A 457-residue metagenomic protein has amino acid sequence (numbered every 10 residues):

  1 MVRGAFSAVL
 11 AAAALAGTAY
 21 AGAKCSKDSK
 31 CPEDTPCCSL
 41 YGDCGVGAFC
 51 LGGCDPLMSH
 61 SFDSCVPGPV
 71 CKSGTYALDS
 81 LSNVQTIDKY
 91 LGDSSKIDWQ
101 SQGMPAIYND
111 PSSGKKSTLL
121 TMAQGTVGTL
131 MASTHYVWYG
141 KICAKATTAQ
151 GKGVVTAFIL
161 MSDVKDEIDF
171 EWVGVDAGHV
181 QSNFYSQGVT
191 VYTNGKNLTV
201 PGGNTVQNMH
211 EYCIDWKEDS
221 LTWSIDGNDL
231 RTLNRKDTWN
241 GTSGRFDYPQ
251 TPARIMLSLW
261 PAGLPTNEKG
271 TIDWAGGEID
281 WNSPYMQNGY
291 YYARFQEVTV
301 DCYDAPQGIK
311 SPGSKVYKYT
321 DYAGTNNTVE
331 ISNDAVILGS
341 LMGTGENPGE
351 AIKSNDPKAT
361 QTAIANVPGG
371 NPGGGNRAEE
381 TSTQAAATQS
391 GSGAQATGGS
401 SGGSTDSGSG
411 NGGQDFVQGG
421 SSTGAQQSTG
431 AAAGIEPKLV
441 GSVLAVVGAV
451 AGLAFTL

Functional and structural regions predicted by a protein language model:
R3-A21, L444-G452: Cleavable N-terminal signal peptides of Sec/SRP-targeted secreted and luminal proteins
G22-C143, A149-G151, R294-L457: Low-complexity, Ser/Thr/Pro/Gly-rich disordered linker/stalk regions
G128-T134, N197-G203, G244-R245: Beta-strand-rich interaction surfaces with strong enrichment in secreted/lumenal proteins
I142-A144, N208-W216, L221-I225: Short tryptophan-centered beta-strand motifs in secreted/extracellular beta-sheet-rich domains of glycan-recognition
K152-L160: Beta-strand acidic-aromatic groove motif in beta-rich domains, primarily in extracellular
I159-S186: Glycan-recognition/cleft segments
G188-N208: Short, aromatic/His-centered strand-loop micro-motif at the edge of beta-sheets
N228-I352: Aromatic sugar-binding interfaces of carbohydrate-active proteins
